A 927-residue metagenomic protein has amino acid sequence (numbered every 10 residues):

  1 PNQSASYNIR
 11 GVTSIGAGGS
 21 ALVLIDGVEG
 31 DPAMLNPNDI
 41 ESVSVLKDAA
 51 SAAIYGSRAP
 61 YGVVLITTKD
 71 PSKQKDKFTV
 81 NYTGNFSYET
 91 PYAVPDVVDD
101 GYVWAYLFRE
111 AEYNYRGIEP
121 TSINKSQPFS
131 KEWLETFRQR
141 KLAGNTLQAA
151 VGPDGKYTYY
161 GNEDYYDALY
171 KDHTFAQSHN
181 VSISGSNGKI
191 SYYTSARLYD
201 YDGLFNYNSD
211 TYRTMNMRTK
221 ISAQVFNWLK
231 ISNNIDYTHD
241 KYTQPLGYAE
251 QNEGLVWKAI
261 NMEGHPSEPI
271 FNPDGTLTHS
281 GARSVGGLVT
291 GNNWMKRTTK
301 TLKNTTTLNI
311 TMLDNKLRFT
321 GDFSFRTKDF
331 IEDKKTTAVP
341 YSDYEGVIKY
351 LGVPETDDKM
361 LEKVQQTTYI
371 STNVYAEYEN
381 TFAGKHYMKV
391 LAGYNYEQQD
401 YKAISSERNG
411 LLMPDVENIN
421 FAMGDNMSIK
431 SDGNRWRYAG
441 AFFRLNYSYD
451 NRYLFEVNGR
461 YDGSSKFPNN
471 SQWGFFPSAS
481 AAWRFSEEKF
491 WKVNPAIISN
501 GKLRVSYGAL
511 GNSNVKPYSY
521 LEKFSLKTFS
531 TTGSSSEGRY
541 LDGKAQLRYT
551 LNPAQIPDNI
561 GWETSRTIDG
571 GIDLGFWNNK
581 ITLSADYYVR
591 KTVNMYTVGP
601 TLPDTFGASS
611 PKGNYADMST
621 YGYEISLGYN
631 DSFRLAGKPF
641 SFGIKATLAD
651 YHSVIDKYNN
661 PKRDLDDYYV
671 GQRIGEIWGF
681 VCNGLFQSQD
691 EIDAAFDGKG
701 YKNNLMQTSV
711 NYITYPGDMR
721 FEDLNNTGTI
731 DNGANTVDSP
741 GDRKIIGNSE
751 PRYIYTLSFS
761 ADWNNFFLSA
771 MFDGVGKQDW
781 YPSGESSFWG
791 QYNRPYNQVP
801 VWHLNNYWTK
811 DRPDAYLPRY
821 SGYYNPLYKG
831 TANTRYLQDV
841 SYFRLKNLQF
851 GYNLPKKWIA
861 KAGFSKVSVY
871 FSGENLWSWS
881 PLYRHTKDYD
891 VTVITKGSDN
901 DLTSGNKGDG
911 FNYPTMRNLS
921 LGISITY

Functional and structural regions predicted by a protein language model:
P1-D202, N206-R218, K230-S232, P639-F642 (+6 more regions): Short, small/polar-rich motifs associated with maturation and membrane association, primarily at protein termini
S20, K220-H239, G247-A249, D274-T336 (+3 more regions): Extracellular/periplasmic, surface-exposed regions of secreted and cell-surface proteins
V23, Y447, A761: Short aromatic-centered micro-motifs
N81-K156, S519, L526-G533, S632-G747 (+3 more regions): Conserved small-residue
G287, D343, S464, F721 (+2 more regions): Extracytoplasmic gating/loop element in the C-terminal half of outer-membrane beta-barrel translocons and assembly
S610-S619, L665-I677, G741, I745-T756 (+3 more regions): C-terminal extracellular loops and terminal segments of Gram-negative outer membrane beta-barrel proteins
N748-S783: Glycine-rich, aromatic-lined ligand/substrate-binding cores of catalytic and carbohydrate-binding domains
